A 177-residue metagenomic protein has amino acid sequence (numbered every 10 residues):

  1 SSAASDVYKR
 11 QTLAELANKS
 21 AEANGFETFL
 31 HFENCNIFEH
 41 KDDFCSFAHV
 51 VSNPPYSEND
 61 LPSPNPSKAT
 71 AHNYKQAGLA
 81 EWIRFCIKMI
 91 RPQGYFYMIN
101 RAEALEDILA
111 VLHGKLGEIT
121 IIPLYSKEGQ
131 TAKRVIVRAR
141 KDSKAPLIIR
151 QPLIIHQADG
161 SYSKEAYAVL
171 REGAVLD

Functional and structural regions predicted by a protein language model:
S1-Y8: Short, small-residue-biased leader/transition segments that mark boundaries at the very start of proteins
R10-T12: Conserved SAM/SAH-binding beta-strand->alpha-helix loop
A17-A21: Conserved SAM-binding loop
G25-I37: Conserved SAM-binding strand-loop segment of SAM-dependent methyltransferases
E39-V50: A short acidic, Gly/Pro-enriched loop at the edge of an enzyme's catalytic core that lines a small-molecule cofactor
C45, P54-E81: Mobile active-site "lid"/loop adjacent to the S-adenosyl-L-methionine
Q76-A132, I136-V137: Conserved Class I SAM-dependent methyltransferase catalytic core
T131-D177: SAM/dcSAM-binding transferase cores
